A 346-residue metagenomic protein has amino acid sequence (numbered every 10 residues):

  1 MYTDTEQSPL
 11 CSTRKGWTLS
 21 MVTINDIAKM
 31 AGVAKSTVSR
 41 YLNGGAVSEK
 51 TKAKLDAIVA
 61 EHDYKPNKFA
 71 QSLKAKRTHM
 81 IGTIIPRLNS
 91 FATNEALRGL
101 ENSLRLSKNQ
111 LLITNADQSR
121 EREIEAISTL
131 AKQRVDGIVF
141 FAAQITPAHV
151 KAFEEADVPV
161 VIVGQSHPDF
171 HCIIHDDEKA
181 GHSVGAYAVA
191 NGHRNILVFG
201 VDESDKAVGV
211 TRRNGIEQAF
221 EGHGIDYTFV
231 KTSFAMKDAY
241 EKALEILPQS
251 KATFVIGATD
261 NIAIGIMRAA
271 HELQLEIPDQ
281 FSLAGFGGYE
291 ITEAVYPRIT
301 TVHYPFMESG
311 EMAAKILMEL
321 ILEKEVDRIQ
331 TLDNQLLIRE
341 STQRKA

Functional and structural regions predicted by a protein language model:
M1-L19, E61, N102-S107, E155-I162 (+1 more regions): Bacterial carbohydrate/catabolite-sensing allosteric modules
M1-T78, A346: N-terminal helix-turn-helix DNA-binding module of bacterial transcription factors
T18, Y64-G137, N214-E217: Amphipathic helical "hinge" segments at domain boundaries
K35-T37, L73-N89, Y187, N195-D202: Short beta-strand segments enriched in small/hydrophobic residues
E61-N67, E121, A142-A143, M267: Short gly/ser/thr-rich secondary-structure transition/capping motifs
D117-R120, F141-T146, S166-H167, D260-N261: Short beta->alpha connector loops
I145-E154: Active-site-adjacent beta->alpha loops and helix N-cap segments on the catalytic face of soluble alpha/beta enzymes
